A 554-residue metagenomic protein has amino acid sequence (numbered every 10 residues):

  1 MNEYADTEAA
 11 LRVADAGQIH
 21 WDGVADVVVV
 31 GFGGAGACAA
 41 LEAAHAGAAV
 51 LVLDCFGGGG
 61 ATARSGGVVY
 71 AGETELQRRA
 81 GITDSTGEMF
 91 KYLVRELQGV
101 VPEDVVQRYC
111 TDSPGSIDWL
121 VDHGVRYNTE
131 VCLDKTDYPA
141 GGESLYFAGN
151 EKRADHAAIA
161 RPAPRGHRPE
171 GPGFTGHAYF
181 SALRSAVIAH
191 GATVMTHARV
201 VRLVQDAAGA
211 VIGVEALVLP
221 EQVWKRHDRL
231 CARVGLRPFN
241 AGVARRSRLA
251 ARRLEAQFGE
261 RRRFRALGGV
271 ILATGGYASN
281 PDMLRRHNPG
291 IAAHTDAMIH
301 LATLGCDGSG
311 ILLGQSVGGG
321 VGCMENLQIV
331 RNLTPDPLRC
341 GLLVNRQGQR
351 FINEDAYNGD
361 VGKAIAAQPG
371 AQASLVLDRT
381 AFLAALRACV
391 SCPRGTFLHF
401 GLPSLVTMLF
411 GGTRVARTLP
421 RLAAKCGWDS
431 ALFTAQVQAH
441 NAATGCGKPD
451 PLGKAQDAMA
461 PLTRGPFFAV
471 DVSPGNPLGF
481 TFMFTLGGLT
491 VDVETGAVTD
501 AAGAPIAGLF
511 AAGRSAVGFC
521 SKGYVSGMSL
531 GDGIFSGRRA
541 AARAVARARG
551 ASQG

Functional and structural regions predicted by a protein language model:
M1-V27, H45, S247, F519: Extreme N-terminal leader/targeting segments of oxidoreductases
Y4, T111-R261, P281-D282, V437 (+1 more regions): Conserved redox-cofactor binding core of oxidoreductases
A25-V52: N-terminal Rossmann-like FAD-binding beta1-loop-alpha1 element of flavoenzymes
H45-G66: Glycine-rich FAD pyrophosphate-binding loop
Y70-Y109: Glycine-rich active-site loop/strand segments that organize a redox cofactor
Q222-R331, L530, S536-R539: Glycine-rich loop(s) and the adjacent beta-strand/alpha-helix scaffold that form part
I311, G320-W428: An anion/pyrophosphate-binding glycine-rich loop and adjacent beta-alpha core in soluble alpha-beta enzymes
L432-F519, G523: A glycine-rich dinucleotide-binding beta-alpha-beta segment and adjacent secondary-structure elements that constitute
